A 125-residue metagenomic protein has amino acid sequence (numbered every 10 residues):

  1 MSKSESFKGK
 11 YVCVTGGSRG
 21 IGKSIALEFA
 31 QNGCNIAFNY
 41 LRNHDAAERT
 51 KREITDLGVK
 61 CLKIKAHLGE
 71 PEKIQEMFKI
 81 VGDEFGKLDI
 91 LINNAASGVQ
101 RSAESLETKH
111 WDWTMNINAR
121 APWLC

Functional and structural regions predicted by a protein language model:
Y11, S18-R19: Conserved glycine-rich cofactor-binding loop
F29: Aromatic pocket-lining residues of Rossmann-like dinucleotide-binding sites
C34-R49: Conserved glycine-rich Rossmann-like NAD(P)H-binding loop of the short-chain dehydrogenase/reductase
H44, K65-M77, T108: The beta1-alpha1 cofactor-binding region of Rossmann-like NAD(H)/NADP(H)-dependent oxidoreductases
N94-V99: Conserved NAD(P)H cofactor-binding loop of Rossmann-fold oxidoreductase domains
S102-A103, E107-W113: Substrate-binding pocket helix/loop in short-chain dehydrogenase/reductase
